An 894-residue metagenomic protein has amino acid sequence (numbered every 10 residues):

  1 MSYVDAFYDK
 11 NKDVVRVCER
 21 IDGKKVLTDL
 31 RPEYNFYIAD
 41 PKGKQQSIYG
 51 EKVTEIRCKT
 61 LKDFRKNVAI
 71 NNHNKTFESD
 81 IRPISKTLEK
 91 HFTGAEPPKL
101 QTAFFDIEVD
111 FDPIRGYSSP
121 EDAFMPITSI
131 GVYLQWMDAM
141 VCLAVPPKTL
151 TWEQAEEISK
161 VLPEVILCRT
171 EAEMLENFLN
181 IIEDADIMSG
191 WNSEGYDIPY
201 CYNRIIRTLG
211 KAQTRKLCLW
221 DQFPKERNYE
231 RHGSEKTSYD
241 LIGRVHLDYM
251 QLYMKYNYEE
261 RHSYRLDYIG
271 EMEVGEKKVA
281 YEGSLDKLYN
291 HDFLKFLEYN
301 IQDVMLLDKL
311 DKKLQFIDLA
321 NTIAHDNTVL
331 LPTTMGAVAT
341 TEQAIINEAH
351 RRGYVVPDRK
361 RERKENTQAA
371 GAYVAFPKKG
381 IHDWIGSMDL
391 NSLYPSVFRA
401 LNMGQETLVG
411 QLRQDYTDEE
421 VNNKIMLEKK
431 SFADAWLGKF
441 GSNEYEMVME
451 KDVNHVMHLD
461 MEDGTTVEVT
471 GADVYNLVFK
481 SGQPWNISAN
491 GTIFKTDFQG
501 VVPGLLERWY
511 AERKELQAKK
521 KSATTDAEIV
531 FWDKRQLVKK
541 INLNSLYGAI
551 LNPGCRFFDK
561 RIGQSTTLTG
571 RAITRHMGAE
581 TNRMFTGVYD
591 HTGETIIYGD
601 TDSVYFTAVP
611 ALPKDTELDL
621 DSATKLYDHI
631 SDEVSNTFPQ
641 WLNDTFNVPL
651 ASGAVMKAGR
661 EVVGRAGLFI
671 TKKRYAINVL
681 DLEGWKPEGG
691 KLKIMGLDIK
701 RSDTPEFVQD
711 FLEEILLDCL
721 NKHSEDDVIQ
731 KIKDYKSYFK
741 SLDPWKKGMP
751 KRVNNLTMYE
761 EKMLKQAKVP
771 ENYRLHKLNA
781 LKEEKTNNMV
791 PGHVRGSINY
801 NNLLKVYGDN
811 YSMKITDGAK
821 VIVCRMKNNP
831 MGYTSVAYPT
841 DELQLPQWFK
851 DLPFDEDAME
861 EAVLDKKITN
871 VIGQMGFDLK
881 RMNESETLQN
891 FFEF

Functional and structural regions predicted by a protein language model:
M1-D184, Q302, D308-H325, T334-G371 (+4 more regions): DnaQ-like (DEDDh/DEDDy) 3′-5′ exonuclease domain used for proofreading and 3′-end trimming on nucleic acids
R16, D628-F894: C-terminal, non-catalytic extensions of nucleic-acid polymerases
A139-L143, T149-V165, R169, M188 (+2 more regions): Active-site-proximal helix-loop-helix substrate-binding element of RNase H-like nuclease domains
F178-C201: Proline-aspartate-enriched helix->loop->beta-strand connector
K278, T574-T601: Active-site palm subdomain of RNA-directed nucleic acid polymerases
D286-K430, E528-E580, Y598, T607-V609 (+2 more regions): Common nucleic-acid-contacting/processivity interface regions adjacent to the catalytic cores of nucleic-acid enzymes
L506-A523, K539: Non-transmembrane amphipathic alpha-helical segments
V604-S631: Catalytic palm subdomain of template-directed nucleic-acid polymerases, centered on the conserved carboxylate motif
